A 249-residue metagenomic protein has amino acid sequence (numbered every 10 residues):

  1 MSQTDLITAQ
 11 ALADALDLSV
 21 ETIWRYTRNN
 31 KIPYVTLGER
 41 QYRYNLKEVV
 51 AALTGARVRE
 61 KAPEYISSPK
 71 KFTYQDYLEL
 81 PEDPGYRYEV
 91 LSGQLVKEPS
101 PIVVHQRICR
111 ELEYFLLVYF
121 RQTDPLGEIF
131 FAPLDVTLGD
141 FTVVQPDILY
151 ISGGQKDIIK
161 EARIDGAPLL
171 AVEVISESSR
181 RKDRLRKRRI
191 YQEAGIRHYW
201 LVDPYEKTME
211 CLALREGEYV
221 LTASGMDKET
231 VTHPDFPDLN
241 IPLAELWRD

Functional and structural regions predicted by a protein language model:
M1-D249: Gly/Pro/Ser/Thr-rich low-complexity, intrinsically disordered segments predominantly at protein N-termini
